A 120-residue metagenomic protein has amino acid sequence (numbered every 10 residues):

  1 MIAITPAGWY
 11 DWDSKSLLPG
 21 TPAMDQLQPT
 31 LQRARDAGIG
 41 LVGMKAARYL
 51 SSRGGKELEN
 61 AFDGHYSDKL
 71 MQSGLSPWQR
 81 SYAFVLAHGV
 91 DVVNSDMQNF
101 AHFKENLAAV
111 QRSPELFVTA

Functional and structural regions predicted by a protein language model:
M1-A120: Beta/alpha (TIM)-barrel catalytic core signal, keyed to glycine-rich beta->alpha loops juxtaposed to Asp/Glu that bind
